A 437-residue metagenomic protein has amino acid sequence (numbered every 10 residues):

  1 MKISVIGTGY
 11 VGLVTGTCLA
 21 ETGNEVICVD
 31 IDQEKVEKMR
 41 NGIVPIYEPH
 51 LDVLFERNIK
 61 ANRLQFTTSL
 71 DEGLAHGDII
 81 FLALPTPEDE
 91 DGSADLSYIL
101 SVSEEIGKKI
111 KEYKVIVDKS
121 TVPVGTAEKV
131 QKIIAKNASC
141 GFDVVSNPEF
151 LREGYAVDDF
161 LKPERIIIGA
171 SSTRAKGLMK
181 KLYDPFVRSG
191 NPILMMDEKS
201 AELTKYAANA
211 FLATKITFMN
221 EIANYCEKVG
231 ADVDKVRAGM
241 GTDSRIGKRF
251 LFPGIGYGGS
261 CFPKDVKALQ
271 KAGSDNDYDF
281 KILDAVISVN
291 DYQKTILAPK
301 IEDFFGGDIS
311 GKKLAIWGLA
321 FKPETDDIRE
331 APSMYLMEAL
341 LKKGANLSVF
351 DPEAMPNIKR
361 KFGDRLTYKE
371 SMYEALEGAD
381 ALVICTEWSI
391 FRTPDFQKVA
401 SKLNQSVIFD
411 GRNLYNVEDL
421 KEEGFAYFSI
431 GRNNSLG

Functional and structural regions predicted by a protein language model:
M1-G437: Structural/interface elements that position substrates and couple domains in central-metabolism enzymes
